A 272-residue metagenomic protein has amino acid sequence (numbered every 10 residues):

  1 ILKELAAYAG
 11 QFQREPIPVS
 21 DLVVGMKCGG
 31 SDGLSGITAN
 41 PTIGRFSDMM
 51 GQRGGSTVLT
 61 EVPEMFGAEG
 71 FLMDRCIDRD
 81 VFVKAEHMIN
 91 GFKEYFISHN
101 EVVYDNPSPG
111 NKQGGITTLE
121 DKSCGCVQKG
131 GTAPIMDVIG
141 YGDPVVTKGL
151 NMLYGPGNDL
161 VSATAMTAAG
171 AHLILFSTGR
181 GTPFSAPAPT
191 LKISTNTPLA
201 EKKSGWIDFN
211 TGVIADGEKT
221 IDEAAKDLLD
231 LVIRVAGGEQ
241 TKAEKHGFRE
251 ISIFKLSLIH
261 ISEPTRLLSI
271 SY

Functional and structural regions predicted by a protein language model:
I1-R14: Active-site cavity-forming subdomains of large catalytic enzyme subunits
Q13-V23: Glycine-rich phosphate/diphosphate-binding loops that line cofactor/substrate pockets in enzymes
D21, M26-C28, D32-L258, S262: Anaerobic metallocofactor- and corrinoid-dependent redox/one-carbon enzyme cores, especially those from methanogenesis
I259-Y272: Single conserved hydrophobic/aromatic residue that forms the stacking wall/gate of nucleotide- or nucleobase-binding
